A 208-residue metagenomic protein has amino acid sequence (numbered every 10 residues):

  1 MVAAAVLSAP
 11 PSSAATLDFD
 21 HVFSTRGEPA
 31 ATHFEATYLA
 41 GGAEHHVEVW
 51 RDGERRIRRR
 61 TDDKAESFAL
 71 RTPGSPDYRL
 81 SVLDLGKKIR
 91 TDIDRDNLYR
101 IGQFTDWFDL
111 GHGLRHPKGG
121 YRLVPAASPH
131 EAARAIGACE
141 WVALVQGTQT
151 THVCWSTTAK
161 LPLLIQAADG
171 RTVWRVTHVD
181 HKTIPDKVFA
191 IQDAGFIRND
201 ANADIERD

Functional and structural regions predicted by a protein language model:
M1-R56, K87, T183, I191-D208: N-terminal leader/targeting segments and the immediate start of mature chains
H21, G102-A168, A203: Extended beta-strand-rich segments in extracellular/periplasmic secretory proteins, especially within noncatalytic
E28-T37, G53-R59, R134-A143, A159-L164: Short, hydrophobic/aromatic-rich segments at coil-to-beta transitions
F34, E44-H46, R55, E66 (+2 more regions): Residue-level marker for the onset of beta-strands and adjacent loop->beta junctions in well-ordered domains
G41-A43, D63-A65, Q146-Q149, D169-R171: Glycine-centered tight beta-turn/hairpin loop motif at sheet-sheet or coil-to-beta transitions
H45-L110, T172-V176: An acidic-aromatic
W50-R51, A69-G74, P125-P129, H152-T158 (+1 more regions): Aromatic-rich beta-strand edge motifs centered on tyrosine
A168-R198: Edge beta-strand at a domain terminus
